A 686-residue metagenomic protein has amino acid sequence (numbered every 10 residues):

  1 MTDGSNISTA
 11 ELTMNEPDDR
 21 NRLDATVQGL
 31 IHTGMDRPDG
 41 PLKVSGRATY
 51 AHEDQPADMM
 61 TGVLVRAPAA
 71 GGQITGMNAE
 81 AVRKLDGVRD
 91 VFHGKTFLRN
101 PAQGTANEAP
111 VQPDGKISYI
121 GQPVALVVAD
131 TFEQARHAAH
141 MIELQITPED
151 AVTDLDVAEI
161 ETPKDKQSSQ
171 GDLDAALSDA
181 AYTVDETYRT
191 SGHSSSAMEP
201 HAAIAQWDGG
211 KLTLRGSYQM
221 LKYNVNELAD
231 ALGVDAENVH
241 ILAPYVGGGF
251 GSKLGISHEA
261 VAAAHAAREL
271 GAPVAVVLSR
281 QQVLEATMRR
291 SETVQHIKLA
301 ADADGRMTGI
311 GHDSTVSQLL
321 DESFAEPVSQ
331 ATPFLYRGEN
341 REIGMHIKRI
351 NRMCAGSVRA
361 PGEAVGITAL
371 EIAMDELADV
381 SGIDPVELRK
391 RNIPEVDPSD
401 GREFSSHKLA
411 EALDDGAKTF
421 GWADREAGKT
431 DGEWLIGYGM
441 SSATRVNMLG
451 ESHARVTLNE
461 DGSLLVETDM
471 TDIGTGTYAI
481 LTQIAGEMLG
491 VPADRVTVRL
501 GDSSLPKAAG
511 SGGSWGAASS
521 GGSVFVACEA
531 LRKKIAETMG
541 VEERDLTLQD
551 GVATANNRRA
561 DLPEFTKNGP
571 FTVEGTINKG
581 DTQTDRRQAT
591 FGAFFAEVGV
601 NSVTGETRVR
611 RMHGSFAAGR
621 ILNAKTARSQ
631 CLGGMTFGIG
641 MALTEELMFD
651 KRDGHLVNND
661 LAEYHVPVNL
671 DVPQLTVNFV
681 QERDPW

Functional and structural regions predicted by a protein language model:
T2-D165, T183-E186, E259, E269: Flexible, low-hydrophobicity surface segments
T2-D3, S8, K84, G94-K95 (+6 more regions): C-terminal catalytic domains of large/alpha subunits in multi-subunit enzymes
T33, P38-S45, Q167-A203, G209 (+5 more regions): Glycine-rich loop/linker segments at domain edges
P38-L42, H140-T153, Q219, N226 (+5 more regions): Extended active-site and interfacial segments that coordinate phosphate-rich ligands in large catalytic machineries
M60, D114, E199-I204, V294 (+3 more regions): Short glycine-rich loop/turn motifs
L98, P110, V157-L232, I393-S463 (+3 more regions): Helix-loop-helix junctions that connect adjacent transmembrane helices in secondary transporters/permeases, recognized
P101-A106, A138-M141, V225-E227, F250-I256 (+10 more regions): Short acidic, glycine/serine/threonine-rich loops at helix termini
Y245, G249-G271, A275-V277, T477-I484: Thiamine diphosphate
